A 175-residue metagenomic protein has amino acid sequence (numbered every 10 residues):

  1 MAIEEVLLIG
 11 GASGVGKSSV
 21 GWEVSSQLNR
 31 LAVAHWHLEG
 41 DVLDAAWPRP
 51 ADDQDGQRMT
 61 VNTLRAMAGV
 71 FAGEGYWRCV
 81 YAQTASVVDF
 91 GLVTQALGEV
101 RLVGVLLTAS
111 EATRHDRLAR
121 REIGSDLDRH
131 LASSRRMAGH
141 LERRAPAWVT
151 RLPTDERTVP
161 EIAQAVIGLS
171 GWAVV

Functional and structural regions predicted by a protein language model:
I9: Hydrophobic anchor at the beta1->P-loop junction of P-loop NTPases
A12: P-loop (Walker A) phosphate-binding loop of NTP-binding proteins
V15: ATP-binding Walker
S18: Walker A/P-loop
W22-A66: Conserved substrate/cofactor phosphate-moiety recognition/catalytic segment in nucleotide-dependent phosphotransferases
M59-R101: Glycine-rich phosphate-binding loop used to anchor ATP phosphates in small-molecule kinases, encompassing both
Q83, G98-A119, L152: Conserved phosphate-donor/acceptor-positioning beta-strand/loop module used by diverse small-molecule
I123-A165, W172-V175: Small-molecule kinase domains that catalyze NTP-dependent phosphoryl transfer to phosphate-bearing small molecules
